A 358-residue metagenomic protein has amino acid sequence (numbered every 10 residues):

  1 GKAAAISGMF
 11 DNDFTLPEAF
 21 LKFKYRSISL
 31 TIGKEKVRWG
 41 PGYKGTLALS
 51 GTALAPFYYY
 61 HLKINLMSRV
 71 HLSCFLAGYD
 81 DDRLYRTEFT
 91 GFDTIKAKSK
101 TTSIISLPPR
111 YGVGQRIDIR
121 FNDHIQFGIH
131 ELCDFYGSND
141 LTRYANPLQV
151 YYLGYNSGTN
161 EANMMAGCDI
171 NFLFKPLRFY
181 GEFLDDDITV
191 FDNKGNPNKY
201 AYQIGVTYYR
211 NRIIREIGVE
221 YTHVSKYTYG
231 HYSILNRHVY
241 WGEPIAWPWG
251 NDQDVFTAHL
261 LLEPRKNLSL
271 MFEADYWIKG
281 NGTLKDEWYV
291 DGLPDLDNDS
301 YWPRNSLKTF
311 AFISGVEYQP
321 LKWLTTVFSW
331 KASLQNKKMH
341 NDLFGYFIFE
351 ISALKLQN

Functional and structural regions predicted by a protein language model:
G1-Q126, N193-Y202, T207, N211-H223 (+2 more regions): Outer-membrane beta-barrel channel domains
F14, D118-N358: Exposed, low-structure sequence patches enriched in small/polar residues
